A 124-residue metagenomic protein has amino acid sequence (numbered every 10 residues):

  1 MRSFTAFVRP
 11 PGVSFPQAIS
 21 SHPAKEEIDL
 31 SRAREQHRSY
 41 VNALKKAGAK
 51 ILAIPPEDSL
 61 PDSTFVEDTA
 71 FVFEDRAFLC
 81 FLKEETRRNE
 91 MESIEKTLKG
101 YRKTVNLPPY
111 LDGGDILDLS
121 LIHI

Functional and structural regions predicted by a protein language model:
M1-I122: The feature marks the mature, well-folded catalytic cores of soluble enzymes
